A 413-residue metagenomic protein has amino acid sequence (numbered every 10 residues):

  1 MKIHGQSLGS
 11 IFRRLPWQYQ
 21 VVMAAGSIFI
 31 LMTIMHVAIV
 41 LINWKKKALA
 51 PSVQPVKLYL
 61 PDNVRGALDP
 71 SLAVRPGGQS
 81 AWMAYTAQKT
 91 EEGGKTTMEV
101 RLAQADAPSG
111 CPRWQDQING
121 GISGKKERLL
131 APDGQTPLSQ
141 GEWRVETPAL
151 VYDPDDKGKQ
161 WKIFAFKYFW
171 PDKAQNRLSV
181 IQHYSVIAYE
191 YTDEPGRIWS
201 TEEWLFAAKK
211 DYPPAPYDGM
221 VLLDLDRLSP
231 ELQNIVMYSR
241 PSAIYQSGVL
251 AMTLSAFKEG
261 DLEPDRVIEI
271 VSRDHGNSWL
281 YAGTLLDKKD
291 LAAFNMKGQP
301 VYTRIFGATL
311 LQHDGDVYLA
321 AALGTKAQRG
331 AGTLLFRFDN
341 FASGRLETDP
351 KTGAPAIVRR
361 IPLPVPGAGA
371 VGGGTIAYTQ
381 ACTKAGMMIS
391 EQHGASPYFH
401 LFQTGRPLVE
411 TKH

Functional and structural regions predicted by a protein language model:
M1-Q6: Short, intrinsically disordered terminal tails adjacent to the first/last structured region
S7-I28: N-terminal Sec-pathway targeting helices
R13, I30, G307, R337-A342: Compositionally biased, low-structure terminal segments
R14-P16, M32, R65: Residue-level recognition of hydrophobic positions within alpha-helical transmembrane segments
F29-I39: Hydrophobic alpha-helical membrane-insertion segments, chiefly the h-region of N-terminal signal peptides
V37-D69, A73-W143, Y152-N234, I244-V301 (+2 more regions): Beta-rich carbohydrate-recognition and catalytic domains
D69-S71, T147-A149, R240-S242, G307-T309 (+1 more regions): Conserved beta-strand position repeated once per blade in WD40 beta-propeller domains
